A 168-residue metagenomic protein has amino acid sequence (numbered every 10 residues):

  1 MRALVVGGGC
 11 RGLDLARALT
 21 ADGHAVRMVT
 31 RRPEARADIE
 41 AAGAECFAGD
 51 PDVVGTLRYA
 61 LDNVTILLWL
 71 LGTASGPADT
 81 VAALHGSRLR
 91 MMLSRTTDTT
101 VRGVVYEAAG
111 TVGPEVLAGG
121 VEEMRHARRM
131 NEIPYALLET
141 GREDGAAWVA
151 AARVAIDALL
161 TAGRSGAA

Functional and structural regions predicted by a protein language model:
R2, A25, R102-G103: Residues at the starts of beta-strands that form the adenosine-phosphate
A3-G9: Conserved N-terminal Rossmann-fold NAD(P)-binding element of oxidoreductases
V5, A25-R31: Short, hydrophobic beta-strand segments that form beta-sheet elements in well-ordered domains
G12-L13: N-terminal Rossmann-fold NAD(P) dinucleotide-binding loop
L19: Aromatic pocket-lining residues of Rossmann-like dinucleotide-binding sites
M28, E34-R90: NAD(P)H-binding glycine-rich loop region in Rossmannoid oxidoreductase-like domains and their noncatalytic homologs
R90-N131, A136: Conserved Rossmann-fold NAD(P)-dependent oxidoreductase catalytic core, especially the SDR/UDP-sugar
R142-A168: Glycine-rich phosphate/pyrophosphate-binding loop and the adjoining helix
